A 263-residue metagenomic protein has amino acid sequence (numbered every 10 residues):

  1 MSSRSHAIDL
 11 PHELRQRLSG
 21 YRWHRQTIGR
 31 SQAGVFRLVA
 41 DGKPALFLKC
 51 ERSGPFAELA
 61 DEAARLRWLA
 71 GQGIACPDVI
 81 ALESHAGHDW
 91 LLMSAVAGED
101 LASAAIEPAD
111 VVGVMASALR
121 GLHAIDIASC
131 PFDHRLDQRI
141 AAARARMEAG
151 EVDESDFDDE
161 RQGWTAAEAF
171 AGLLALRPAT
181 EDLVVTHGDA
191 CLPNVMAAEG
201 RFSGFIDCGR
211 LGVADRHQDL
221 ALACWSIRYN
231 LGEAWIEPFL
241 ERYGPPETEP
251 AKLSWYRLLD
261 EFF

Functional and structural regions predicted by a protein language model:
S5-Q16, G121-G188, P246-E249: An alpha-helical support segment within catalytic cores of ATP-dependent transferases
A7-I8, A63, E233, E237: Short, surface-exposed alpha-helical segments at coil->helix boundaries
R17-Q26: Conserved N-terminal boundary motif of the eukaryotic protein kinase catalytic domain
R25-F132, T180: ATP-binding pocket architecture of kinase catalytic cores
G29-G42, L46-L48, V79, E168-Q218: Active-site acidic catalytic loop and adjacent metal/ATP-binding pocket of ATP-dependent phosphoryl transfer enzymes
F56, L136, D182-V185, A198-S254 (+1 more regions): Active-site Asp-x-Gly
R67-A70, C224, R257: A cross-family signal for key residues in well-ordered alpha-helices that form functional helical elements
V111, V213, D260: Localized chelating/binding microdomains that coordinate divalent metal ions or stabilize phosphate-bearing
